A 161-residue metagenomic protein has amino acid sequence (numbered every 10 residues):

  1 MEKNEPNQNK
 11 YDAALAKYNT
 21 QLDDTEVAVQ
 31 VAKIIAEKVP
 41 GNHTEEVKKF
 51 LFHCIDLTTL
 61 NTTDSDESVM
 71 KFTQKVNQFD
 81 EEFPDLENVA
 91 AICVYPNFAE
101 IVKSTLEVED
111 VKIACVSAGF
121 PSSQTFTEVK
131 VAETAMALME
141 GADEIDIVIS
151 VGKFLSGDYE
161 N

Functional and structural regions predicted by a protein language model:
M1-F52: Charged, compositionally biased N-terminal leader segments and the immediate start of the first structured element
V39-C54, T58, T63-E87, N97-N161: Alpha/beta enzyme core
I92-V94: Short, hydrophobic beta-strand segments that form beta-sheet elements in well-ordered domains
